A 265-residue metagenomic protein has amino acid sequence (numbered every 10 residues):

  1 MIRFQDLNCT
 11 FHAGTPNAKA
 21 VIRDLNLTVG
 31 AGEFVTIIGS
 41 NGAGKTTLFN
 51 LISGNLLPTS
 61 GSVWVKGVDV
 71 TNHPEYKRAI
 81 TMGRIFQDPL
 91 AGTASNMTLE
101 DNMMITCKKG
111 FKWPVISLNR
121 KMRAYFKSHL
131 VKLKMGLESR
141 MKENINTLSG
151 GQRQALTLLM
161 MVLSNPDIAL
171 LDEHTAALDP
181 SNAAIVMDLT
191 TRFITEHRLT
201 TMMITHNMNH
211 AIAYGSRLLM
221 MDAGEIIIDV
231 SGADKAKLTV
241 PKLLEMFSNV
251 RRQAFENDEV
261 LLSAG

Functional and structural regions predicted by a protein language model:
M1, T10-D24, P74: A short, flexible loop at the N-terminus of ABC-type nucleotide-binding domains that lies
I38-S40: The feature captures the beta-strand-to-loop junction immediately N-terminal to the Walker
S53: Helix-to-loop junction immediately C-terminal to a conserved catalytic motif
G61-V68, V230: Conserved ABC transporter NBD signature motif
D69-G83, A91, W113-N119, A236-P241: ABC ATPase NBD coupling module
T205-H206: H-loop/switch region of ABC-family ATPase nucleotide-binding domains
A236-G265: ABC ATPase nucleotide-binding domains
